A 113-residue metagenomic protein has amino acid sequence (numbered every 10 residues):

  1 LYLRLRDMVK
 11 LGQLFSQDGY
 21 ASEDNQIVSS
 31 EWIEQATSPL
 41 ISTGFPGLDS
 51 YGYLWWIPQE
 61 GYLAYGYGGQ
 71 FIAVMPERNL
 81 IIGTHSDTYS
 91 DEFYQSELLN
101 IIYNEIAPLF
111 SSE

Functional and structural regions predicted by a protein language model:
L1-L5, N25-Q26, Q95: Solvent-exposed, acidic/flexible segments
L1-Y20, Q70, V74-S86: Active-site-proximal alpha-helical segments within enzyme catalytic domains
R6, E31, E97-I101: A general alpha-helical scaffold signature found inside nucleotide-binding enzyme cores
V9-S16, I33-T37, G52, W56 (+2 more regions): Non-transmembrane alpha-helical segments in soluble domains of secreted/periplasmic/extracellular proteins
G19-S29, F45: Structural helix-adjacent loops and short alpha-helical linkers that scaffold large soluble proteins
S30-G83: Active-site Gly/Thr loop motif
G66-E113: Structured C-terminal helix/loop/strand segments within mature extracytoplasmic catalytic/sensor domains
